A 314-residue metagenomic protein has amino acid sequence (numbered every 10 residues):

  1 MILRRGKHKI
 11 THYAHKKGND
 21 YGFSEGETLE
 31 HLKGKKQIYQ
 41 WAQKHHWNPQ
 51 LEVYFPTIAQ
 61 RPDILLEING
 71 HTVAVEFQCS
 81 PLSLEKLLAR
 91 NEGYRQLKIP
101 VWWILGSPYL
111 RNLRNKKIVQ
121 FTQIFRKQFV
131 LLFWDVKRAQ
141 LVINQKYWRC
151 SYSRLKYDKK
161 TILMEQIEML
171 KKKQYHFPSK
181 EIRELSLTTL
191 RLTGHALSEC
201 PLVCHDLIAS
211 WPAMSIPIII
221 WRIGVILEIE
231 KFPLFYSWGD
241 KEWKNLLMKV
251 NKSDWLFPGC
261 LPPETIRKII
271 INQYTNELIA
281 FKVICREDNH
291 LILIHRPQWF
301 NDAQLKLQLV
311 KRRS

Functional and structural regions predicted by a protein language model:
M1-L29, I292-L305: Interdomain/boundary linker segments immediately adjacent to catalytic/signaling cores
Y13-L51, E67-N69: Acidic-basic catalytic patches of nuclease active cores, encompassing PD-(D/E)XK and other metal-cofactor nuclease
I38, D63-S83, Y94, W103: Conserved catalytic cores of phosphodiester-cleaving nucleases, focusing on short active-site segments
E52-T57: Short, solvent-exposed loop/turn elements at beta->coil junctions and helix N-caps that rim active or binding pockets
Q60: Beta-rich catalytic cores
C79-L131: Catalytic cores of nucleic-acid endonucleases
Q123-S314: Non-catalytic C-terminal interaction segments of nucleic acid-processing enzymes
